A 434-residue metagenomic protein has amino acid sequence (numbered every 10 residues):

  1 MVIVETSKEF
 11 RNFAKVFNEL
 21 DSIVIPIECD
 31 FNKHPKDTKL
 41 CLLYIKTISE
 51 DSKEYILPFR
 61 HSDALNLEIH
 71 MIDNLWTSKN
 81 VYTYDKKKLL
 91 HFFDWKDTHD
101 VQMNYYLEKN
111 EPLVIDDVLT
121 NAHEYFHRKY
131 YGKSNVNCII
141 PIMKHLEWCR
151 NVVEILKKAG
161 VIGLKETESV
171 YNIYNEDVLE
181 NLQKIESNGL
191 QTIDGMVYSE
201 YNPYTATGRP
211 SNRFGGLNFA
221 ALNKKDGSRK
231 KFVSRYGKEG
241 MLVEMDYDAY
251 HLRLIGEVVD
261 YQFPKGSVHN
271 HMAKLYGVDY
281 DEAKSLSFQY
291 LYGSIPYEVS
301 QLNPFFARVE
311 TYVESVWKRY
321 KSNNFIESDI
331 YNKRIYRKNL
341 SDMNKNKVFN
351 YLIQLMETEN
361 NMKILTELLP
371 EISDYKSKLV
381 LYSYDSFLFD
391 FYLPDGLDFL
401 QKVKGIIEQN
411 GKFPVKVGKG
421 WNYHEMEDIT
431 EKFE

Functional and structural regions predicted by a protein language model:
V2-I3, I25, C29-D51, F59-L65 (+5 more regions): Acidic, glycine-rich two-metal-ion catalytic cores of nucleic acid-processing enzymes
V2-S7, R11, F17-I162: Conserved DEDDh/DEDDy metal-dependent 3′-5′ exonuclease domain
K15-L20, I72-K79, R235-E239, K274-L275 (+1 more regions): Flexible, charged surface loops at secondary-structure boundaries
T77-K88, D246, Y297, L381 (+1 more regions): Short glycine-rich phosphate-binding loop at a beta-alpha junction
L90-F92, K96-E166, I173, V178-E186 (+1 more regions): Helical catalytic core of nucleic-acid polymerases
W95-T98, L379, V415-V417: Generic structural signal for residues in well-ordered beta-strands
Y174-V178, D194-Y198, N202, Q289-Y290 (+5 more regions): A glycine-rich phosphate-binding loop feature that marks nucleotide/adenosyl-phosphate handling sites
S294-Q301, E310-Q354, D390, P394-E434: C-terminal polymerase-core module
